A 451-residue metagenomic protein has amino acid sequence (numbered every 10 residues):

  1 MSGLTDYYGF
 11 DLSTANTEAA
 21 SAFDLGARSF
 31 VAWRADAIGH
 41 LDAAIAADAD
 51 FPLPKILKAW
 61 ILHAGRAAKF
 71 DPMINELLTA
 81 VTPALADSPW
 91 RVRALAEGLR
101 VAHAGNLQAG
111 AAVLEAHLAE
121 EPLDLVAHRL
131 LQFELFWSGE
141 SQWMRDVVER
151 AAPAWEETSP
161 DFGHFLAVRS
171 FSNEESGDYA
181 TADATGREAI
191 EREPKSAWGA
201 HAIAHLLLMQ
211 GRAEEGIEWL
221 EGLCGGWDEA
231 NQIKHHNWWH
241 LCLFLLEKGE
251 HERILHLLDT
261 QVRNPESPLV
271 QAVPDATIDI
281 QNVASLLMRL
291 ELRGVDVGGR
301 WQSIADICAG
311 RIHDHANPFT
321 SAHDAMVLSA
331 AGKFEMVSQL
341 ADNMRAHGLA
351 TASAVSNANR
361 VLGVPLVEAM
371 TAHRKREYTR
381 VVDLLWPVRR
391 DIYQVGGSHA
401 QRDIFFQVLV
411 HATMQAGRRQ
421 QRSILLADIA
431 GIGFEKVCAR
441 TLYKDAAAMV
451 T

Functional and structural regions predicted by a protein language model:
S2, A20, L25-D42, A46-D50 (+5 more regions): Inter-helical turn/loop elements of alpha-helical hairpins
F10-L12, A80-A94, A119-E121, A152-F162 (+5 more regions): Flexible helix-coil transition and linker loops at the boundaries of alpha-helical arrays
T17-A22, D50-P52, S88-A94, E121-H128 (+8 more regions): Generic helix N-cap/helix-start motif at coil->alpha-helix transitions
S21, R28-S29, I61, A96 (+10 more regions): Residue-level signature for tetratricopeptide repeat
A27, V31-A35, A59, H63-A68 (+13 more regions): Short coil/turn linking the two alpha-helices of tandem helical-hairpin repeats
L41-A43, D71-L85, Q108-L118, Q142-W155 (+7 more regions): Alpha-helical repeat scaffolds
V147-K248: Internal metal/ion-chelating core segments
L243-T451: Helix-coil-helix junctions within alpha-helical repeat/solenoid scaffolds
